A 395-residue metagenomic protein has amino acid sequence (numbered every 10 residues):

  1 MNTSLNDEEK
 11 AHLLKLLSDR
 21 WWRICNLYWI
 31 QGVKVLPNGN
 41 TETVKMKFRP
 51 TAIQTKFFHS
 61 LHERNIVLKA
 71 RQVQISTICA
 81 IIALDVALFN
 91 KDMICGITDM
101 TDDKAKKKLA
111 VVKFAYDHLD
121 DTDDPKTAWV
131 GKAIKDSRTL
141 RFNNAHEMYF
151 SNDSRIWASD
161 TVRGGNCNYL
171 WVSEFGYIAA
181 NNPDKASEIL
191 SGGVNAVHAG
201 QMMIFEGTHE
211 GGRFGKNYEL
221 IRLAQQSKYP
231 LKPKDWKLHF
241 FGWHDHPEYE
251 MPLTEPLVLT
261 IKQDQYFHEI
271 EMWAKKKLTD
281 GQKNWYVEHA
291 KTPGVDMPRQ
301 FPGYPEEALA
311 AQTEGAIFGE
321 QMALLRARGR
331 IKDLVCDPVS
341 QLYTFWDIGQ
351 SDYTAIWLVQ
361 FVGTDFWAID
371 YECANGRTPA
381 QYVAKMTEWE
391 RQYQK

Functional and structural regions predicted by a protein language model:
M1-R64: Pre-P-loop entry segment of helicase/translocase ATPase cores
H62-A83: Walker A/P-loop
M93-F114: Conserved Walker A/P-loop ATP-binding site and its immediately adjacent core in helicase/helicase-like ATPase domains
A110-N168: Inter-Walker segment of RecA-like/P-loop motor cores
I134-S137, A180-G281: ASCE P-loop NTPase helicase motor core
F150, I178, N182, P338 (+1 more regions): Nucleic-acid-processing active sites and adjacent nucleic-acid-binding tracks, predominantly divalent metal-dependent
S173-Y177: Walker B catalytic acidic pair
P247-W346: ATPase catalytic-site recognition across NTP-hydrolyzing enzymes
